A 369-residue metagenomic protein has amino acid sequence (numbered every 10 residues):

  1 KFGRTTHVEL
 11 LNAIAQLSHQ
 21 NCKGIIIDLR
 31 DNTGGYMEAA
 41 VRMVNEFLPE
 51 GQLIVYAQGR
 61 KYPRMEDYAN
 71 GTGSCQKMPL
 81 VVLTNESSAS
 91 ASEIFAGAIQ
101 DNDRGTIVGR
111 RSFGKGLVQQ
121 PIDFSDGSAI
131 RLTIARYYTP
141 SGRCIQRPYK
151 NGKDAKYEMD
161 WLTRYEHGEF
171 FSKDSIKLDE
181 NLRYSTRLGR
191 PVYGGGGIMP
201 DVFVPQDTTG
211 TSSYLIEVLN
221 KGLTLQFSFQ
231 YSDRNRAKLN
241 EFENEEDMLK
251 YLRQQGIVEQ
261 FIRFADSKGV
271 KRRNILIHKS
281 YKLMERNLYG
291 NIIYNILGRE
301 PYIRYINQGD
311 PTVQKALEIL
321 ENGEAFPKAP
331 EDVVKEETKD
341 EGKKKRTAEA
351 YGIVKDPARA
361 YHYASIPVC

Functional and structural regions predicted by a protein language model:
K1, R60, E86, R111 (+5 more regions): A broadly conserved detector of short glycine/acidic/proline-rich loop/turn motifs that flank catalytic sites and bind
K1-G127: Cleft-lining beta-strand/loop regions that shape enzyme active-site pockets
R4-H7, R64-M65, P140-S141, D154-K156 (+1 more regions): A short local loop/turn or secondary-structure capping micro-motif enriched for an aromatic residue
G51, A129-R131, D201: A residue-level signal for beta-strand positions that form part of recognition/binding surfaces within mature
A91, D103, R110, G114-L182: Polar, glycine-rich mid-to-C-terminal structural blocks that act as macromolecule-binding/assembly scaffolds
C144-I145, Y149-A364, C369: Conserved functional hotspot residues or short segments at active or partner-binding sites across diverse domains
